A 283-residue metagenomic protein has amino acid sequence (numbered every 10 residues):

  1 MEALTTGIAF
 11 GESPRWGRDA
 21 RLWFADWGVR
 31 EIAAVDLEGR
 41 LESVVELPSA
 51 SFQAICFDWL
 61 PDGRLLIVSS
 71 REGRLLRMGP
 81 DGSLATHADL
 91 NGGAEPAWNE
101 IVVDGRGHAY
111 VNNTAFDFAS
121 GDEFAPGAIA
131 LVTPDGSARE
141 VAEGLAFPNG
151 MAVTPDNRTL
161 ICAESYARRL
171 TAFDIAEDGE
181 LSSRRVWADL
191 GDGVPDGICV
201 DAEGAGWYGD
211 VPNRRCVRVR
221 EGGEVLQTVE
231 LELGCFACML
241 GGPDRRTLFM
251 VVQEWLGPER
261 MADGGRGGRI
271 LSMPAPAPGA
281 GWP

Functional and structural regions predicted by a protein language model:
M1-I8, L37, R184, M273-P276 (+1 more regions): A short helix->beta-strand "capping" segment at the edge of beta-propeller domains
M1-T5, R40-L47, L84-N91, S137-E143 (+2 more regions): A short beta-strand motif characteristic of beta-propeller blades
T5-R21, P48-S69, G92-A109, A115-F116 (+4 more regions): Beta-rich, blade/repeat-based domains predominating in secreted/periplasmic proteins but also intracellular
W27-G28, S70-R71, F116-P126, S165-R168 (+2 more regions): Short, solvent-exposed loop/turn segments at conserved positions within beta-propeller repeat blades
E31-A33, R74-L76, G127-A130, R169-T171 (+2 more regions): A short loop-to-beta-strand structural motif that recurs across blades of beta-propeller domains
R168-R169, F173, R184, A188-E221: Loop/turn-rich, solvent-exposed surfaces of beta-rich toroidal or solenoidal domains
F173-E180, A275-A280: Short loop/turn segments immediately following beta-strands, especially the blade-tip and inter-blade linker loops
M239-P283: Blade-level signature of beta-propeller repeat domains, shared across WD40, Kelch, NHL, RCC1 and BNR/Asp-box propellers
